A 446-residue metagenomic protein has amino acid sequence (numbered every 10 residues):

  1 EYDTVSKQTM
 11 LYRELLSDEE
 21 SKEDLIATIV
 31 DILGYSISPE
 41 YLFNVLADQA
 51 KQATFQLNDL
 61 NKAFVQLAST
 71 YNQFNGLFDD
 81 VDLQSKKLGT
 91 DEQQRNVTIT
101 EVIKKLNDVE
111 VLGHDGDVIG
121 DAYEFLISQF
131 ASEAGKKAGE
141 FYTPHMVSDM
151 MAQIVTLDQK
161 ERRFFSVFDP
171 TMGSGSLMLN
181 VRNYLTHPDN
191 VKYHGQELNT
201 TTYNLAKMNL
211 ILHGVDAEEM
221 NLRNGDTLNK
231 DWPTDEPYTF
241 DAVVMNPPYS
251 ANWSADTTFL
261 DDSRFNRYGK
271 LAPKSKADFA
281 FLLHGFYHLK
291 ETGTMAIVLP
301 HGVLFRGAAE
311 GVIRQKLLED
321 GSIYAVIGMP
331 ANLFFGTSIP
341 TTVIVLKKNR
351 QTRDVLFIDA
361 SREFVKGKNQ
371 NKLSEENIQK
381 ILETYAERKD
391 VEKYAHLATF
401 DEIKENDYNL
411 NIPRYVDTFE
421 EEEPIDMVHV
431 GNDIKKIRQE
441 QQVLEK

Functional and structural regions predicted by a protein language model:
E1-V155, N221-T227, G328-A331, R353-S361 (+2 more regions): Non-catalytic, mostly N-terminal accessory regions of nucleic-acid modification and defense proteins
E23, G120, S128, F164 (+8 more regions): Hydrophobic alpha-helical segments and their boundary regions
I29, K230, P237-K446: A conserved structural/catalytic subdomain of Rossmann-like adenosyl-cofactor enzymes
N61-F64, A68, H194, D216 (+3 more regions): Generic hydrophobic, helix-prone segments enriched in Leu/Val/Ile
E92-R95, L112-D115, E140, G195 (+3 more regions): Alpha-helix initiation/capping motif
V111, K160-E161, H288: Surface-exposed acidic, glycine-flexible loop patches that form ligand/cofactor-binding and adhesion interfaces
A131-A134, D189-V191, V365-K366: Short small-residue beta-strand/loop micro-motif enriched in glycine and branched aliphatics
K137-M245, S250-F259, F265-Y268, A280 (+2 more regions): Conserved S-adenosyl-L-methionine
